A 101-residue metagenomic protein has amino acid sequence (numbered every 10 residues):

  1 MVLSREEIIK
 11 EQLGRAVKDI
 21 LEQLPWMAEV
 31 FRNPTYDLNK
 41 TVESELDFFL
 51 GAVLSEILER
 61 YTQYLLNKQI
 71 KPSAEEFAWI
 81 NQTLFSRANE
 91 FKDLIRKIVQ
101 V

Functional and structural regions predicted by a protein language model:
M1-P34: Short terminal alpha-helical segments
S4-K10, N39-V42, N81: Extended alpha-helical scaffold/tether regions of large eukaryotic proteins that assemble membrane-trafficking
R15, D19, A52, T83-S86: Charged, amphipathic alpha-helical oligomerization/scaffolding segments
L21-L65: Amphipathic alpha-helical interaction modules
I70-V101: Amphipathic alpha-helical binding modules
